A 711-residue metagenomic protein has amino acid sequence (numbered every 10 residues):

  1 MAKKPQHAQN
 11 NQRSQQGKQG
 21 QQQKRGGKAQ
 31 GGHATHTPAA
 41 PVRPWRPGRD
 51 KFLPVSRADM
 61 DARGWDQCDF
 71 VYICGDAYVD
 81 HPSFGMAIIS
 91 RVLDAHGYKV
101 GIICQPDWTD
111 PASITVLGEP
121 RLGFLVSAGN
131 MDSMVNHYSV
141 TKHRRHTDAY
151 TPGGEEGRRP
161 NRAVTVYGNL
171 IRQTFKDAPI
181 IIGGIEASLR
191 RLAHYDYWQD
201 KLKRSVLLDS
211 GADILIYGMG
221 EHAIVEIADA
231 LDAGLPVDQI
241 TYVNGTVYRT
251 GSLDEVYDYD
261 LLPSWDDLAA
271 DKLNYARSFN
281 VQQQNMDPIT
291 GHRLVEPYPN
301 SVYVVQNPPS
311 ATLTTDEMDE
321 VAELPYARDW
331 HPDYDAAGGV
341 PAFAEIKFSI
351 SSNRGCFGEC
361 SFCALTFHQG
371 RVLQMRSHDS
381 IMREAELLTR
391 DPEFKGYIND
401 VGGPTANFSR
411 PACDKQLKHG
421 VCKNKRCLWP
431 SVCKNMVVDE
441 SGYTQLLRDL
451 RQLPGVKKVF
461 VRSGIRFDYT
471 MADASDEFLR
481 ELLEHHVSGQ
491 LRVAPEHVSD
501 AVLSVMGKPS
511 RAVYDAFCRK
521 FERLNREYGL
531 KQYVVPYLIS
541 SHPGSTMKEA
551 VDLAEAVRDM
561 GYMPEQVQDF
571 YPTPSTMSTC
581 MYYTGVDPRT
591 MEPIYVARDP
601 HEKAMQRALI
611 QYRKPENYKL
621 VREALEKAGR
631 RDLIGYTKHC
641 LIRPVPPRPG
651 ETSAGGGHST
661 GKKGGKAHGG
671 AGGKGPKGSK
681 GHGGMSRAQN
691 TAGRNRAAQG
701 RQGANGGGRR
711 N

Functional and structural regions predicted by a protein language model:
A2-R43, H419, K425, L641-N711: Acidic, low-complexity intrinsically disordered tails
A40-Q67, A77, L273-S349: N-terminal [4Fe-4S]-dependent radical SAM core
W65, Y72, I88, I103 (+3 more regions): Conserved SAM/AdoMet-binding glycine-rich loop
I73-Y78, D335-A364, Y397: N-terminal pre-triad scaffold of radical SAM enzymes
A77, G85, C104-P299, Q306-N307: Glycine-rich beta-alpha loop elements in corrinoid/cobalamin-binding modules across cobalamin-dependent enzymes
T109, D238-M286, V302, P309-L313 (+5 more regions): Terminal amphipathic helices with adjacent charged low-complexity linkers/tails
D132-T141, L189-R191, E221-E226, G251-L253 (+7 more regions): Flexible glycine/acidic-rich beta-alpha junction loops that bind and position SAM and/or redox cofactors in anaerobic
D213, V321, C356, I381 (+3 more regions): Conserved, mostly hydrophobic/aromatic
